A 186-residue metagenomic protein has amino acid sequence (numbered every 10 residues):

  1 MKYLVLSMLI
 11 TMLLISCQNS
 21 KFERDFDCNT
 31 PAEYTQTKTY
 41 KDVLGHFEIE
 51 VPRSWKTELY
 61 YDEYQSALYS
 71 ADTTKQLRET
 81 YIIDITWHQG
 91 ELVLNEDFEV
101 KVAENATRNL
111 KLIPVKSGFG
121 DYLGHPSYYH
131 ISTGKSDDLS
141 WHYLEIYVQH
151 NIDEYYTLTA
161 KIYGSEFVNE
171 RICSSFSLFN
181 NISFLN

Functional and structural regions predicted by a protein language model:
M1-I15: Sec-dependent bacterial lipoprotein signal peptides
I15-T74, Y122, D138-S140, H150-I152 (+1 more regions): N-terminal targeting sequences that direct proteins away from the cytosol to non-cytosolic compartments
R53-K56, I83-G90, V148-H150: A short, sequence-level motif marking secondary-structure junctions
A67-V100: A short acidic-to-branched-hydrophobic micro-motif
I82-H88, F98-E104, Y129-I131, F176-N180: A general structural signal for short secondary-structure boundary/capping elements
Q89, G134-S136, G164: Beta-strand elements of well-folded, non-transmembrane domains
V100-N151: Signature of long, low-cysteine stretches enriched in small and polar/charged residues
Y129, T157-T159: Structural recognition of the beta-strand scaffold that forms the well-ordered cores of secreted hydrolase catalytic
